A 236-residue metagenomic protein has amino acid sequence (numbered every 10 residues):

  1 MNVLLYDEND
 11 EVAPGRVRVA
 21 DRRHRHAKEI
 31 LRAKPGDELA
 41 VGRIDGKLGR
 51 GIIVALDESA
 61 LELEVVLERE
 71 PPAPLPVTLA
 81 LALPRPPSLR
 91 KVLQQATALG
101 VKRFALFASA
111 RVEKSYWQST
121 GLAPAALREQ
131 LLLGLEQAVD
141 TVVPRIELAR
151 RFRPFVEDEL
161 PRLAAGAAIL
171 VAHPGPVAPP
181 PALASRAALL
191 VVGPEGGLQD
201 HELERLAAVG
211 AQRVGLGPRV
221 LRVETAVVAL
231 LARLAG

Functional and structural regions predicted by a protein language model:
M1-R69: N-terminal positively charged helical leader segments and presequences
N2-L4, R16, E38, A60-E62 (+6 more regions): Structural motif
N9, E68, A108-V112, P218-R219: Short, ordered loop/turn segments at secondary-structure junctions
A27, L89-V92, E202: Hydrophobic side chains in well-ordered alpha-helices
G36, A96, L131, L206 (+1 more regions): Residue-level signal for inorganic ion chemistry
E70-A168: RNA substrate-binding interface of SAM-dependent RNA methyltransferases
L163-L203, Q212-G215: Active-site/ligand-binding-proximal alpha/beta "capping" segment
D200-G236: Structured adenosyl-cofactor binding patch, chiefly the S-adenosyl-L-methionine
